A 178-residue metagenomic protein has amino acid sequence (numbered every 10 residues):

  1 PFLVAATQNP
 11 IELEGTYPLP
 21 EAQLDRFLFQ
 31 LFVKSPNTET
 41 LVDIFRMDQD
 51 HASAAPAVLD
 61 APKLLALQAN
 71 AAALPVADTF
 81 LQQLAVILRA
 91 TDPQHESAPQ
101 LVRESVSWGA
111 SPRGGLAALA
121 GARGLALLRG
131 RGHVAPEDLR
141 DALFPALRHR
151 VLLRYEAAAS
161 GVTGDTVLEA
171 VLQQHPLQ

Functional and structural regions predicted by a protein language model:
P1-A73, R123-L125: Canonical AAA+ ATPase core
L19, T40, L59, T79 (+3 more regions): Alpha-helix N-cap and coil->helix boundary residues
I44-F45, L84, A142-L147: Short alpha-helical scaffolding segments that buttress acidic/His motifs in well-ordered protein cores
R46, D50, R89-P93, R148 (+1 more regions): Residues at helix-coil transition
A54-A118: Conserved AAA+ ATPase small/helical "lid" subdomain
E96-Q178: C-terminal engagement/docking regions of AAA+ P-loop ATPases
